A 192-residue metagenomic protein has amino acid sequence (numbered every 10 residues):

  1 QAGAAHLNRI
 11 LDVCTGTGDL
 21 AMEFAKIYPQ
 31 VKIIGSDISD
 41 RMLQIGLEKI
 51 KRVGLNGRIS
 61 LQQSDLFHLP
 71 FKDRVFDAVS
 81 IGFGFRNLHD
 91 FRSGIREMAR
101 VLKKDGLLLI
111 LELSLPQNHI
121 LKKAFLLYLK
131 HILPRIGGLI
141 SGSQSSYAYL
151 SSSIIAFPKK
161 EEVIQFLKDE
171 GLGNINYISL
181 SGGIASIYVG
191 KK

Functional and structural regions predicted by a protein language model:
A2-R9: Short helix-loop-beta connector
R9-H68: Class I SAM-dependent methyltransferase SAM/SAH-binding core
L55-N56, K72, G173: Conserved H-loop
F67-V79: A short acidic, Gly/Pro-enriched loop at the edge of an enzyme's catalytic core that lines a small-molecule cofactor
D77-F91, S114: A short SAM/SAH-binding and catalytic strip from SAM-dependent methyltransferases
R92-L107: A short glycine-rich, Lys/Arg-flanked "PGG" loop and its adjoining helix->strand segment in the class I
L111-F166, E170, N176: C-terminal alpha-helical "lid/dimerization" subdomain adjacent to the S-adenosyl-L-methionine
E170-K192: Core SAM-dependent methyltransferase catalytic element
